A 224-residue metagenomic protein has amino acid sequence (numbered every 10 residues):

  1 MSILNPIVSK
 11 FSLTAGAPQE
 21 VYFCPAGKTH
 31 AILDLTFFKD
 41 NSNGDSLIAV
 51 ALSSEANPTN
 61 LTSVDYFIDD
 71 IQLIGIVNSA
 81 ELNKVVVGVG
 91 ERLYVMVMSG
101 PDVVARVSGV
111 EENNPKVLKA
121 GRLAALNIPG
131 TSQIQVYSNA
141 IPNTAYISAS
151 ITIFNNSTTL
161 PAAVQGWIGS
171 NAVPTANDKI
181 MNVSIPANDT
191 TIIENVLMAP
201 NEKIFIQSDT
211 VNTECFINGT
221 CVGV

Functional and structural regions predicted by a protein language model:
M1-A31, F38-D40, L47, E55 (+4 more regions): C-terminal interaction-tip segments
S9, S63-L73, A124, N177-I185: Solvent-exposed serine/threonine-rich low-complexity stretches and specific carbohydrate-binding patches
P18-E20, N78-E81, Q133-Q135, D178-K179 (+1 more regions): Short structured motifs
G27, S53-E55, D65-Y66, N83-K84 (+7 more regions): Polar/charged low-complexity regions in secreted precursors and cytosolic/nuclear IDRs
N43-Y66, T158-M181: Short, surface-exposed beta-strand/strand-loop-strand elements in extracellular ectodomains
Y66-D69, A105-R106, A149, V164: Long, low-complexity N-terminal extensions
D70-G90, P186-N201: Beta-sandwich interaction modules
V85-D102, N195-N212: Noncatalytic modules at the cell exterior or secretory-pathway interfaces, chiefly beta-strand-rich lectin/adhesion
